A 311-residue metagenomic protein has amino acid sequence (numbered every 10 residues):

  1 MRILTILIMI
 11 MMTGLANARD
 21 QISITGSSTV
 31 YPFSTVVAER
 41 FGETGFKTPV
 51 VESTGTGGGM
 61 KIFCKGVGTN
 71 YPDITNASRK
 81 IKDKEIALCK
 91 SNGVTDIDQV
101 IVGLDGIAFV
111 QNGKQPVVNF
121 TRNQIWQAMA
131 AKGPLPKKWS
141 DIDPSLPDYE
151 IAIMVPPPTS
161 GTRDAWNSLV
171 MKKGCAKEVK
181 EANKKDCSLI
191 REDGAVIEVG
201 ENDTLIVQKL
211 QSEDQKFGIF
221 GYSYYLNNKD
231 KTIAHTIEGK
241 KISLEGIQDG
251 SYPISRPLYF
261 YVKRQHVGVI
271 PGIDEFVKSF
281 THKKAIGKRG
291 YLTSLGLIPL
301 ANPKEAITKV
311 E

Functional and structural regions predicted by a protein language model:
M1-I8: Sec-dependent signal peptide recognition, specifically the positively charged N-region followed immediately by
T13-L15: N-terminal signal peptide c-region/cleavage motif recognized by signal peptidases
A18-E311: Flexible loop/hinge segments at secondary-structure junctions
